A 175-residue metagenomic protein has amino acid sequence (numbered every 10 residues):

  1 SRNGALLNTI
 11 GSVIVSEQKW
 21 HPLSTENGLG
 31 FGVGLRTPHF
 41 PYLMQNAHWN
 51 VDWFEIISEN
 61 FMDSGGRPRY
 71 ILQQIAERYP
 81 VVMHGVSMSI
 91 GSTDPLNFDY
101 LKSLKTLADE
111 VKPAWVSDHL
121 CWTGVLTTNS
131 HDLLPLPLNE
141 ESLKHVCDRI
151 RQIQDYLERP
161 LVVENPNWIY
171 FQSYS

Functional and structural regions predicted by a protein language model:
S1-I14: N-terminal amphipathic/basic-hydrophobic helices that include classical n-h-c signal peptides and signal-anchor
S16-Y42: Boundary/entry segment of secreted carbohydrate-active catalytic domains
L29-L35, D52-I56, V81-H84, V116-D118 (+1 more regions): Hydrophobic faces of well-ordered beta-strands that scaffold small-molecule active sites in alpha/beta enzyme cores
L29-T37, G91-D94, P137-E140, S173-Y174: Active-site mouth loops of central-metabolism enzymes
F40-P41, S58-Y70, S89-D99, I169-Y174: Acidic-and-aromatic substrate-binding clefts and catalytic sites of carbohydrate-active enzymes
Q45-E59: Catalytic domains of carbohydrate-active enzymes, especially glycoside hydrolases
Q45-W49, R67-M83, D99-K112, Q154-D155: Acidic (Asp/Glu)-rich catalytic clusters
N97-S175: Active-site acidic/histidine proton-transfer and metal-coordination neighborhood in alpha/beta enzyme cores
